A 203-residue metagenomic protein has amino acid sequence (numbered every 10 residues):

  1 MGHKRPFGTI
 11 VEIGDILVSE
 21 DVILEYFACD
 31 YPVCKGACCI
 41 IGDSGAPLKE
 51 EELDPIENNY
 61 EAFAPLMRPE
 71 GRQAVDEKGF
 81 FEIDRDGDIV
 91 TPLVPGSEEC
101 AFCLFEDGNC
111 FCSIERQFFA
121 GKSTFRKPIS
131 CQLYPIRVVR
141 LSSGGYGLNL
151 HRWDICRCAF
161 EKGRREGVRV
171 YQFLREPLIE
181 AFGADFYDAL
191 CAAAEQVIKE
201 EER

Functional and structural regions predicted by a protein language model:
M1-R203: Short loop/turn segments that flank or connect secondary-structure elements
